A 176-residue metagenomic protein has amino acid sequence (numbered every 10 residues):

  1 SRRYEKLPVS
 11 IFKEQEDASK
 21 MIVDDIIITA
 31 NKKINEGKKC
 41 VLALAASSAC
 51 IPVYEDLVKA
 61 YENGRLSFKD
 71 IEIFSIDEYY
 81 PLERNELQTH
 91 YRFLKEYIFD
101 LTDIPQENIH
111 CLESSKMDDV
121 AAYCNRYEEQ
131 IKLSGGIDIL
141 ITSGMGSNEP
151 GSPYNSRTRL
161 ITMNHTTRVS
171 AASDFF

Functional and structural regions predicted by a protein language model:
S1-K6, L66-I139: Ligand-binding beta-strand-loop-alpha-helix segment within the catalytic cores of soluble metabolic enzymes
S1-V41: N-terminal glycine-/serine-/threonine-rich phosphate-binding loop
V41-A45, F74-D77: Short glycine-rich or small-residue beta-strand-to-loop segments that form or flank ligand, phosphate, metal/Fe-S
L44-A49, S143-M145: Glycine-rich beta-strand-to-loop/alpha-helix junction loops that act as flexible
L57-G64: Active-site catalytic pocket residues across diverse enzymes, especially alpha/beta-hydrolases
I137-S147: Hydrophobic, aromatic-enriched interface-forming segments
G146-F176: Class I SAM-dependent methyltransferase SAM-binding "motif I" and its flanking Rossmann-like core
